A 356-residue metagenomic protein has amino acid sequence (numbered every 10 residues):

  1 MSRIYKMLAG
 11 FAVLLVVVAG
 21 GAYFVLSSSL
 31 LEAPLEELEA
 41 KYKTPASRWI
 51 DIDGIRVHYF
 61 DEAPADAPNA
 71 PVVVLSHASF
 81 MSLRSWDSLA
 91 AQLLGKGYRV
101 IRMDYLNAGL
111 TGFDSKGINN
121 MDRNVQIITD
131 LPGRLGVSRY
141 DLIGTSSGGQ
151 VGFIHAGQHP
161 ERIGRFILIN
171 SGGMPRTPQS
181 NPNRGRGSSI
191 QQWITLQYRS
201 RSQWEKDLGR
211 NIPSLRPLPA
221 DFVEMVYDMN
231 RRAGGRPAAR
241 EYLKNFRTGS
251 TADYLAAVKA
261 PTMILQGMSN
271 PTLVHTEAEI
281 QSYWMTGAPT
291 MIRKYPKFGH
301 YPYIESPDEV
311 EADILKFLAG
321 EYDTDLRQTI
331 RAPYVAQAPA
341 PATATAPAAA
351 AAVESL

Functional and structural regions predicted by a protein language model:
L15-W49: An N-terminal hydrophobic leader/cap segment in hydrolases
L30, P178, P182-N183, Q197-A257: Conserved alpha/beta-hydrolase catalytic His-Asp/Glu region
D53, F60-A63, Y105-I143: Active-site loop/oxyanion-hole signature of alpha/beta-hydrolase fold enzymes
A63-L110: Conserved HGGG/HGGXW glycine-rich cap/lid loop of the alpha/beta-hydrolase fold
G149-P160, F166: Short glycine-enriched nucleophile-adjacent loop and the immediately C-terminal alpha-helix near the catalytic center
G157, F166-L196: Flexible "cap/lid" loop of the alpha/beta hydrolase fold
L265-F298: Conserved loop-alpha-helix segment in the C-terminal half of the alpha/beta-hydrolase fold that carries the catalytic
A288-L356: Catalytic active-site module of serine/aspartate enzymes centered on a nucleophile-bearing elbow/loop
